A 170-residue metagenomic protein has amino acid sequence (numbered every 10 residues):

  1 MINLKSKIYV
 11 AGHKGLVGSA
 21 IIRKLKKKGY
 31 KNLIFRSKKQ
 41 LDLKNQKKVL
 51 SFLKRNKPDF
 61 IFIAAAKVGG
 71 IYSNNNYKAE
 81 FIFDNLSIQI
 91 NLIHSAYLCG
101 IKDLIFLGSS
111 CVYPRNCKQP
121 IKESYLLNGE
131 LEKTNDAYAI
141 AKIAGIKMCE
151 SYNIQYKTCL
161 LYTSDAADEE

Functional and structural regions predicted by a protein language model:
I8-K24: N-terminal Rossmann NAD(P)H-binding glycine-rich loop of SDR-like oxidoreductase domains
A11, A64-A65, L104-S109: SDR active-site strand-loop-helix element
N32-V49: Adenosine-cofactor binding site in Rossmann-like domains, unifying the SAM/SAH pocket of S-adenosylmethionine-dependent
K44, Y77-I88, E132, D136 (+1 more regions): Glycine-rich NAD(P)-binding loop of the Rossmann-fold in SDR/ketoreductase-type enzymes
K47-N85: NAD(P)H-binding glycine-rich loop region in Rossmannoid oxidoreductase-like domains and their noncatalytic homologs
I90-N135: Conserved Rossmann-fold NAD(P)-dependent oxidoreductase catalytic core, especially the SDR/UDP-sugar
K133-L161: Active-site Tyr-X1-5-Lys
Y162-E170: Single conserved hydrophobic/aromatic residue that forms the stacking wall/gate of nucleotide- or nucleobase-binding
